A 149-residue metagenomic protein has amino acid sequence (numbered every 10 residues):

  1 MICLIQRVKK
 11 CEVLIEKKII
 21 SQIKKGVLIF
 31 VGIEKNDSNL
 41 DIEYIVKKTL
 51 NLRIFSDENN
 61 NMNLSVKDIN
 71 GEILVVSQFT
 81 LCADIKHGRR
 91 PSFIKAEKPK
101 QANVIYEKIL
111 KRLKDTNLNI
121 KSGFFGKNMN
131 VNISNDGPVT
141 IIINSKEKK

Functional and structural regions predicted by a protein language model:
M1-R89, K100, V104-K149: N-terminal, polar/charged subdomain of small-to-medium soluble alpha/beta proteins
R90-K95: Short glycine-enriched, charge-decorated loop/helix-capping segments at active-site entrances that position
